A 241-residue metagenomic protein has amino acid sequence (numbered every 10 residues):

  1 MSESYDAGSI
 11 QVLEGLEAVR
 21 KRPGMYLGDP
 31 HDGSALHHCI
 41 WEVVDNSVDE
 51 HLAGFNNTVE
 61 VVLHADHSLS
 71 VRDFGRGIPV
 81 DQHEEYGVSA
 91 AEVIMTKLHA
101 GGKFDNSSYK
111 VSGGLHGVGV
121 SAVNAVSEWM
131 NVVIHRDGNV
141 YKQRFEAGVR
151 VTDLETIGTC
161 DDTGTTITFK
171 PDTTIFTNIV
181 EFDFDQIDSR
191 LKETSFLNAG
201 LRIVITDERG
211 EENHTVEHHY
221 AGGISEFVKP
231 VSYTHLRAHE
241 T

Functional and structural regions predicted by a protein language model:
M1-W41, V93: Bergerat-fold GHKL ATPase/HATPase_c domain
S2-G8, H67-E85, A90, G101-F227: GHKL-type ATPase core
A18-K21, M25, D45, D49 (+3 more regions): Conserved helix-loop functional segments at active or binding sites
D32-L36, L63, L115: Secondary-structure capping and boundary motifs in well-ordered enzyme cores
S34-F55, N124: Conserved ATP-binding N-box helix of the HATPase_c
N57-V62: A conserved short beta-strand within the histidine kinase catalytic ATPase domain
P230-S232: Acidic, proline/serine/threonine- and glycine-rich low-complexity intrinsically disordered segments
T234-T241: Conserved small/polar residues in nucleotide/adenosyl-binding loops
